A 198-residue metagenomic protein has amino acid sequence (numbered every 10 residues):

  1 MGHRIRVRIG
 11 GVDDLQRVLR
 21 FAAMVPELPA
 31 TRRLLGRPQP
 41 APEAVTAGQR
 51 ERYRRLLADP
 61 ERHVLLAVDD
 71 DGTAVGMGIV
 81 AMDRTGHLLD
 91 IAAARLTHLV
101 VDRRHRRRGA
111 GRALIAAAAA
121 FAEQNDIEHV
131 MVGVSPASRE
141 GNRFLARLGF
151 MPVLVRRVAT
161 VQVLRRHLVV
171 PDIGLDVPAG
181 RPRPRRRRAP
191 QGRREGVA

Functional and structural regions predicted by a protein language model:
R6-R32: A short beta-loop-alpha structural element at the N-terminal edge of CoA-dependent acyl/N-acetyltransferase catalytic
E27-R52: Conserved GNAT-fold acetyl-CoA-binding loop/helix
E51-L66, R95: A short helix-loop-beta-strand connector motif used in the catalytic cores of GNAT acetyltransferases and, in some
V64-L66, T73-M82, V100: Conserved beta-strand in the GNAT
V68, L96-R106: A short, internal acetyl-CoA/4′-phosphopantetheine-binding micro-motif in the GNAT/acyltransferase core
H105, G109-A117: Conserved acetyl-CoA pyrophosphate-binding loop and the N-cap/start of the following alpha-helix in GNAT-like
R112, Q124, P136-L154: Conserved active-site alpha-helix within GNAT-family acetyltransferase domains
A122-V134: Conserved GNAT acetyl-CoA-binding A-motif
